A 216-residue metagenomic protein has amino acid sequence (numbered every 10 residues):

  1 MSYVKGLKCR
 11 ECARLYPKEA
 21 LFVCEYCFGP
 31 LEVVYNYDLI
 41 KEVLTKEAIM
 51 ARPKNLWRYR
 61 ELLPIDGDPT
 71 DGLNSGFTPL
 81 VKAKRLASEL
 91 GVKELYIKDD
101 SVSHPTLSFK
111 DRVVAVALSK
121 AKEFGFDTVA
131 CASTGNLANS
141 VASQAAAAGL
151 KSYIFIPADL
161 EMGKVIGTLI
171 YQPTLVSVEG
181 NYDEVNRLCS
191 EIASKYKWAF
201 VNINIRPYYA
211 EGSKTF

Functional and structural regions predicted by a protein language model:
M1-F216: PLP-dependent amino-acid enzyme catalytic core
